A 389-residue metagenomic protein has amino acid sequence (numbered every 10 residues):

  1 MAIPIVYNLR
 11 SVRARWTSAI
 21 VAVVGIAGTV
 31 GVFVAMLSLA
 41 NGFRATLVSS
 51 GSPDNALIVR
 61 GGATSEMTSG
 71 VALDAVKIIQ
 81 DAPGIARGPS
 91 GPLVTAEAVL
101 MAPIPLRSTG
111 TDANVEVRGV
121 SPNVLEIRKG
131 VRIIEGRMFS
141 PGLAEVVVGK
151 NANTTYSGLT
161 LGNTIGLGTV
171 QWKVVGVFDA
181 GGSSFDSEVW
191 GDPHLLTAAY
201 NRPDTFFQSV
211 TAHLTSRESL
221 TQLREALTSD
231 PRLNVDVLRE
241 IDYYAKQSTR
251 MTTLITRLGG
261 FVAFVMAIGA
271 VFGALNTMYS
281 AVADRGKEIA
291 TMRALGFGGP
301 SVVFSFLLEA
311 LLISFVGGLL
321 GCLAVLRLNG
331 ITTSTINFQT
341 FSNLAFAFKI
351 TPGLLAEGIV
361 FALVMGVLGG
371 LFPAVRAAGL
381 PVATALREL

Functional and structural regions predicted by a protein language model:
M1-V6, N234, R387: Short, membrane-interfacial amphipathic segments enriched in basic
W16-F43, T252-E288, L311-L320, V364-L368: Hydrophobic alpha-helical transmembrane segments of multi-pass inner-membrane transport and secretion
A27, G31-E116, E135-R137, G142 (+2 more regions): Hydrophobic, regular-secondary-structure patches
P83-R87, P105-D112, M138, T154 (+1 more regions): Mechanotransmission and gating elements of multispan inner-membrane complexes involved in transport and envelope
N114-T155: Short beta-strand boundary microenvironments
Y279, K287-T333, E357-G369, P373: Transmembrane alpha-helical interface segments in multi-pass membrane proteins
L328-A356: Short juxtamembrane loops and helix-capping segments at transmembrane helix boundaries of multi-pass membrane proteins
V375-L389: Short cytosolic juxtamembrane segments of multi-pass membrane proteins
